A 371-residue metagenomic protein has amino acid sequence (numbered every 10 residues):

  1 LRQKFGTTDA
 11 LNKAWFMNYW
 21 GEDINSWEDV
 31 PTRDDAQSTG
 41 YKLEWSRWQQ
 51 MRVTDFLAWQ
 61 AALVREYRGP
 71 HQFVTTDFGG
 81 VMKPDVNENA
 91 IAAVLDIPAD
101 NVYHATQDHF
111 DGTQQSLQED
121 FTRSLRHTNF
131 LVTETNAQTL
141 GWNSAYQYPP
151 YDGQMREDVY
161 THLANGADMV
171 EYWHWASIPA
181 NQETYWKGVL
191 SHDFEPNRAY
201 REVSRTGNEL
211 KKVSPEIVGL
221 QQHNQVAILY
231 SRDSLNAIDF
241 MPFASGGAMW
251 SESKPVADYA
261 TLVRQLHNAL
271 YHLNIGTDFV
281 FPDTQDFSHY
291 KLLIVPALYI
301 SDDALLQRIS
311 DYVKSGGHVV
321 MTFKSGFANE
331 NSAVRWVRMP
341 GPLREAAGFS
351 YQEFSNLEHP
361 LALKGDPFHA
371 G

Functional and structural regions predicted by a protein language model:
L1-I97, N101-Q114: Polysaccharide-binding and catalytic clefts of secreted carbohydrate-active enzymes
W27-V30, A58, P70, D96 (+2 more regions): Carbohydrate-binding surfaces of carbohydrate-active enzymes
